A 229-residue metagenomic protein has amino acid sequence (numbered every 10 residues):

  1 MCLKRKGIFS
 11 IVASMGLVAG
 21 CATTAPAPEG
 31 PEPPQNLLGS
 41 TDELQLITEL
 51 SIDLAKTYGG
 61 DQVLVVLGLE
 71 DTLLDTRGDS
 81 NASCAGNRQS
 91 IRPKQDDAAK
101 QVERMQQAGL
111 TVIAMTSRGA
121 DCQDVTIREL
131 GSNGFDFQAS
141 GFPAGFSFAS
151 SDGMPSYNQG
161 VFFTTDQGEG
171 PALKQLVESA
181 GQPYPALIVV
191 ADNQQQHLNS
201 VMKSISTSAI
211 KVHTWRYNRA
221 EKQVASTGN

Functional and structural regions predicted by a protein language model:
C2, G7-A13, A19-L67, C84: Non-catalytic pre-domain segments flanking phosphatase-related domains
P26-E29, A108-L110, G119-N229: C-terminal cap/substrate-recognition subdomain and adjoining C-terminal extension of metal-dependent phosphatase-like
S40-E43, S90-A98, C122, T164-A172: Phosphate/oxyanion-binding active-site loops and adjacent basic polyanion-contact surfaces
L44-L54, D96-D97, G170-S179: A Trp-anchored, charged/polar loop motif used as the substrate-binding/catalytic surface of acyl/ester-handling
A55-Q95: N-terminal carbohydrate-binding/catalytic regions of secreted carbohydrate-active enzymes
T72, M115-S117: Ser/Thr-glycine-rich phosphate-binding loops at phosphate-binding pockets of nucleotides, nucleotide cofactors
G86-I113, A120-D124: Short, acidic loop-to-helix structural element flanking the phosphoryl-transfer center in phosphate-processing enzymes
